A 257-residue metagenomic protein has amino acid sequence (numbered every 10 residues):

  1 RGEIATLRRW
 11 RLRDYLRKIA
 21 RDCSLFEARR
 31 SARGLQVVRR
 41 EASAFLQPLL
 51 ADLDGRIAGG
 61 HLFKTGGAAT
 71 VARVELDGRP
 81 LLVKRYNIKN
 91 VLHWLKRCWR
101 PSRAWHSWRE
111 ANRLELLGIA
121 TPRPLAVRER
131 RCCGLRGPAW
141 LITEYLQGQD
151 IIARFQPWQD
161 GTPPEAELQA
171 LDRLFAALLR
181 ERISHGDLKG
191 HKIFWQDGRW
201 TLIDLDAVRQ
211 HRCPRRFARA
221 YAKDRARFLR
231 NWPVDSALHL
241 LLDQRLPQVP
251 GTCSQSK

Functional and structural regions predicted by a protein language model:
R1-E27, R216-A220, K257: Helix-rich C-lobe and terminal helical cap/extension of kinase-like folds
R1-I4, R199-K257: C-lobe/activation-segment region of protein kinase-like
R1-I4, V37, A42-I152, R173-E181 (+1 more regions): Conserved ATP-binding subdomain of kinase catalytic cores across diverse folds
K96-R100, Q159-D160, F217: Short glycine-enriched, charge-decorated loop/helix-capping segments at active-site entrances that position
Q147, G190, A207-R209: Short, glycine/acidic-enriched loop or turn micro-motifs at the edges of active sites
I151-D160: AlphaC helix of the protein kinase catalytic domain
P163-L174: Conserved alphaE helix
L188-W195: Hydrophobic residue at the +6 position relative to the catalytic HRD Asp in the kinase catalytic loop
